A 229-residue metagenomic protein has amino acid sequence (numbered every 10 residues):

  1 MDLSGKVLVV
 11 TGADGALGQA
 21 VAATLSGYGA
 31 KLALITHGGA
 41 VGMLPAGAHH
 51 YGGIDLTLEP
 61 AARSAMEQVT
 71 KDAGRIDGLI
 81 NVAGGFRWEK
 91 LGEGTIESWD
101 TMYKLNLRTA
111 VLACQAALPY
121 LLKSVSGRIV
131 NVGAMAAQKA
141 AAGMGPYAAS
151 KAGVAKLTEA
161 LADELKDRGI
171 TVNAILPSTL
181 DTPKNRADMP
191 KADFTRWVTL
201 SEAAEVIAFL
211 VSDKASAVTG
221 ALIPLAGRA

Functional and structural regions predicted by a protein language model:
D14: Conserved glycine-rich cofactor-binding loop
K90-L91, S98-Y103: Substrate-binding pocket helix/loop in short-chain dehydrogenase/reductase
G94, A140-A148, A160, N185: Active-site loop-to-helix junction immediately N-terminal to the catalytic Tyr of the SDR YXXXK motif in Rossmann-fold
C114, S150: Active-site helix of classical SDR
P119, D163-E164: Alpha-helical segment proximal to the catalytic Tyr-Lys
A134: Residue(s) in the substrate-gating loop at a strand-loop-helix junction that position the organic substrate next
D167, A174, T182, K191-A229: C-terminal helical subdomain
